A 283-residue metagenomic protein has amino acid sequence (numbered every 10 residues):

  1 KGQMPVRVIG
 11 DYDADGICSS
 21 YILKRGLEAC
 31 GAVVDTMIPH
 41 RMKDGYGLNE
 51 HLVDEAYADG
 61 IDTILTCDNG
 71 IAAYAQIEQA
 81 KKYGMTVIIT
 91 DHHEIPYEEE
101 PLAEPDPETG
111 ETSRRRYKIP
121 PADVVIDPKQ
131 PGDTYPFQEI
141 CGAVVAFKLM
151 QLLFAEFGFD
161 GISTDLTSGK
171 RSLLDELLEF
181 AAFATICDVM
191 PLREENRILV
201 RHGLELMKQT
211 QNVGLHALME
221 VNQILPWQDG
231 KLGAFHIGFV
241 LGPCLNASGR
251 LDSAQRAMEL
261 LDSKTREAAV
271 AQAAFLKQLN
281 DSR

Functional and structural regions predicted by a protein language model:
K1-D62, Y83-G84, E100-R115, P121 (+1 more regions): Hydrophobic helix-and-loop "lid/oligomerization" segment in the mid-to-C-terminal part of catalytic domains
D11-Y12, P39-M42, N69-G70, H92-P101 (+1 more regions): Short, ordered loop/turn segments at secondary-structure junctions
C67-Q79: Phosphate/diphosphate-binding loops
A80-I89: Hydrophobic or amphipathic alpha-helical targeting/insertion segments
Y135-G142: Short glycine/threonine-rich catalytic loop with a Thr-x-Gly-x-Asp
